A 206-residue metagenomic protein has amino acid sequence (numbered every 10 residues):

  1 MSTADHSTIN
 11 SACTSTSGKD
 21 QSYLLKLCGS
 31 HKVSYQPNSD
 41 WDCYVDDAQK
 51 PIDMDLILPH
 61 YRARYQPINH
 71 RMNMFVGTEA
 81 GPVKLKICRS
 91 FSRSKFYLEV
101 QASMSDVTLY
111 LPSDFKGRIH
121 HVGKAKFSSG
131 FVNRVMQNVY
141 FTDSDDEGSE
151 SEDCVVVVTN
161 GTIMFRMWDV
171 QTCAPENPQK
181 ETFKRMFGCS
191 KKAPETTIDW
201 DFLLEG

Functional and structural regions predicted by a protein language model:
M1-G206: Intrinsically disordered, low-complexity terminal regions
